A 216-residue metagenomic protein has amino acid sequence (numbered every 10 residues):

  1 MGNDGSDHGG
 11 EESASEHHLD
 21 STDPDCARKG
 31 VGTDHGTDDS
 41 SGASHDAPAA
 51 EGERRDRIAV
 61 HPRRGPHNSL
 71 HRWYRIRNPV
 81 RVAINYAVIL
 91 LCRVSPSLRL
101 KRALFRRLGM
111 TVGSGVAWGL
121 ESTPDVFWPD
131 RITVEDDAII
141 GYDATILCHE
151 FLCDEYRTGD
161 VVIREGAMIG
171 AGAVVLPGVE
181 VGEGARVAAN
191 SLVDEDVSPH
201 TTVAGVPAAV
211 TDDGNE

Functional and structural regions predicted by a protein language model:
M1-M110, V206-E216: Terminal amphipathic alpha-helical/low-complexity segments used for targeting or macromolecular assembly
T111-V112, V116-A204, A208-T211: Structural signal for interior beta-strand "rungs" in well-ordered beta-sheet cores of soluble enzyme domains
